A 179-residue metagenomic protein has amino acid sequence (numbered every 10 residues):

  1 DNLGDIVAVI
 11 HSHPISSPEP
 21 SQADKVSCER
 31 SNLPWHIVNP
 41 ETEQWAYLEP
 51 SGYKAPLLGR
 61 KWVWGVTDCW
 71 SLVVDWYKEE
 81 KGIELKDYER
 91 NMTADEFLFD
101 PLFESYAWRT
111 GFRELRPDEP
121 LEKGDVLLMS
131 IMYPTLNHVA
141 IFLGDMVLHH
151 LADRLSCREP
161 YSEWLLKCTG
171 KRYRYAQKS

Functional and structural regions predicted by a protein language model:
D1-C28: Short HxH-centered metal-ligating active-site micro-motif
P18-N32, P134, G144-D145, H149-H150: Short, compact, well-ordered microdomains
R30-K54: Divalent-metal-activated hydrolytic enzyme cores
L57-V63: Second-shell loop/turn segments in exported
V63-E80: Active-site nucleophilic cysteine motif
G82-D95: Short acidic alpha-helical/loop segments enriched in Asp/Glu that coordinate divalent cations
M92-C157, Y161-S162: ...with weaker cross-activation on analogous glycine-rich loops/strands in unrelated enzymes
E159-S179: Glycine- and charge-enriched low-complexity intrinsically disordered segments
